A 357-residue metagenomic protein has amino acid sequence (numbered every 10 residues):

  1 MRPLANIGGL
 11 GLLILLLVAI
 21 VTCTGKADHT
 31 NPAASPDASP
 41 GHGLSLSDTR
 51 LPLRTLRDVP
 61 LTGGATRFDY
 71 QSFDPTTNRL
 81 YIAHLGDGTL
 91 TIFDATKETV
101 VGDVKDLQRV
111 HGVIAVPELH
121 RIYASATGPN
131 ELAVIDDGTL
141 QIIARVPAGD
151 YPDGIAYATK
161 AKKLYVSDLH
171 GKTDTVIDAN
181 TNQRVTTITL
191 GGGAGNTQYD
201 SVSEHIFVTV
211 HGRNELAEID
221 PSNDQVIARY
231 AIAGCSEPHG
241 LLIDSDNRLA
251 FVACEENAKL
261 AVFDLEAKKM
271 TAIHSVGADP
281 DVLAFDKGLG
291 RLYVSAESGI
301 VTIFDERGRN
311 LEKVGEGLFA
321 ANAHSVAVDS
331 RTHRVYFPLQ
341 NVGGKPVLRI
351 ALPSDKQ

Functional and structural regions predicted by a protein language model:
M1-G11: Bacterial N-terminal signal peptides that target proteins for export
G11-I20: Bacterial N-terminal signal peptides
A19-Q357: Predominantly soluble domains enriched in secretory-pathway, periplasmic, or organellar proteins
